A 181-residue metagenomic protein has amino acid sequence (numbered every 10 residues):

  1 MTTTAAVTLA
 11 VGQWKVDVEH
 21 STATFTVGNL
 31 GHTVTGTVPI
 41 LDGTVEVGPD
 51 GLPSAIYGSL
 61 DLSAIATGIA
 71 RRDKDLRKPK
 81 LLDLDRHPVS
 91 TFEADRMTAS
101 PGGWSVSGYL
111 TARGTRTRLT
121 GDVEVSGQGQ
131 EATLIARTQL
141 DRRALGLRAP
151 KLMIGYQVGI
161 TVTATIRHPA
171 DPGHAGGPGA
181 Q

Functional and structural regions predicted by a protein language model:
M1-Q181: Low-complexity, acidic/polar, glycine-enriched regions of mature
